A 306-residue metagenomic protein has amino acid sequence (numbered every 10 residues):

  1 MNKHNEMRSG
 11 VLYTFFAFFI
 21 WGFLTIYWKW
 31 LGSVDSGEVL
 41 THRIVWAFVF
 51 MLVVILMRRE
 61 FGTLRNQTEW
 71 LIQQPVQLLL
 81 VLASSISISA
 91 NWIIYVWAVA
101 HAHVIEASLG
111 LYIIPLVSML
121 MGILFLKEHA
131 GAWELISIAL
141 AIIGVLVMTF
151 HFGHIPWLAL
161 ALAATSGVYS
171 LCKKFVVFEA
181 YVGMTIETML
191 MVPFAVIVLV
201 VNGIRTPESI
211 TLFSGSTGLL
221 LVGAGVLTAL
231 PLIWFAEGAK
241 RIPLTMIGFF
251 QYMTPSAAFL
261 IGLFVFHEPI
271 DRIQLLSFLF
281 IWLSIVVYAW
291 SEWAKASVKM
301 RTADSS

Functional and structural regions predicted by a protein language model:
M1-L40, L146-F175, I197, M300-S306: Glycine-/small-residue-enriched transmembrane alpha-helix faces in small-molecule transporters and effluxers
M1-Y13, V49-A83, A132, M184 (+3 more regions): Membrane-interface interhelical linkers
F19-F23, Y27, L82-V99, A161-V168 (+4 more regions): Hydrophobic alpha-helical transmembrane segments of multi-pass membrane transport proteins, especially secondary
L31, V39, A98-V99, L124-L126 (+5 more regions): Hydrophobic/aromatic residues within transmembrane alpha-helices of multi-pass small-molecule transporters
I44, Y252-S306: C-terminal-most transmembrane helix of multi-pass membrane proteins
W97, I113-W133, S256-L275: C-terminal transmembrane-helix exit sites in multi-pass transporters
S108-I113, A180-L190, A229-F264: Helix-helix packing/entry segments at the starts of transmembrane helices
A130-T149, L162, Q274-E292: Hydrophobic transmembrane alpha-helices of multi-pass small-molecule transport proteins
